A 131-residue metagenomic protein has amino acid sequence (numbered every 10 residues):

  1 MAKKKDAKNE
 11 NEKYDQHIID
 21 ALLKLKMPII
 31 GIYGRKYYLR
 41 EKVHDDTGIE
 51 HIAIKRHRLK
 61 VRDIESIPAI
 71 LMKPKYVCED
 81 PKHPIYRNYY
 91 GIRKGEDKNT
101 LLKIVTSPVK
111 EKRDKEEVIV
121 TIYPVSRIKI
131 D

Functional and structural regions predicted by a protein language model:
M1-D131: Ribonuclease/tRNase effector modules and their secretory precursors
